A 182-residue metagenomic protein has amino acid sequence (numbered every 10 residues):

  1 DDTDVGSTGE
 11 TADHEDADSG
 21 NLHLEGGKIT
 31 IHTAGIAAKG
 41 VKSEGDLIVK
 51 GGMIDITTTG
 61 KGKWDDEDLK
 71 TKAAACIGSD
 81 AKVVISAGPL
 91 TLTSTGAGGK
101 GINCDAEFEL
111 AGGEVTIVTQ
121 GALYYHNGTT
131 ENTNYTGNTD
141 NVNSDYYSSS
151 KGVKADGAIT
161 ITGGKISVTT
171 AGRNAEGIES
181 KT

Functional and structural regions predicted by a protein language model:
D1-T182: A composition-driven surface/loop motif
